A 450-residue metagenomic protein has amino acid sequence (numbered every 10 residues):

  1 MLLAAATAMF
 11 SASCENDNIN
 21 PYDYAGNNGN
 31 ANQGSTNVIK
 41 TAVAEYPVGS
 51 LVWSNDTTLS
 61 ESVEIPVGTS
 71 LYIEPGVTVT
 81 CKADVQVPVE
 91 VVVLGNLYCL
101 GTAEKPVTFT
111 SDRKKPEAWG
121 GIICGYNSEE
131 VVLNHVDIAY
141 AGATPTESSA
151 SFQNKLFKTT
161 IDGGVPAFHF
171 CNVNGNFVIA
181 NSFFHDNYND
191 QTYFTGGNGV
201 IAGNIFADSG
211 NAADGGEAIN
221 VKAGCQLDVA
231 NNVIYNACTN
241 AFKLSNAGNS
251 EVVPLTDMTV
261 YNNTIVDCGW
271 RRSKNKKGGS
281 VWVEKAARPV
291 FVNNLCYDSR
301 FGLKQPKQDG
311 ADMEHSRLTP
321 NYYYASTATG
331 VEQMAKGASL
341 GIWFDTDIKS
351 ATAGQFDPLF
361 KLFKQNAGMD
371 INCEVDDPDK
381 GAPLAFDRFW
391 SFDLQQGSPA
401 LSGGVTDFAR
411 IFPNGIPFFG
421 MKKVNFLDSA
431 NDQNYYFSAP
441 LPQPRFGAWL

Functional and structural regions predicted by a protein language model:
F10-S13: C-terminal motif of bacterial Sec signal peptides marking the signal peptidase cleavage site
D17-E74, V79-G95, G101, P106-L450: Extracellular beta-rich repeat passengers
